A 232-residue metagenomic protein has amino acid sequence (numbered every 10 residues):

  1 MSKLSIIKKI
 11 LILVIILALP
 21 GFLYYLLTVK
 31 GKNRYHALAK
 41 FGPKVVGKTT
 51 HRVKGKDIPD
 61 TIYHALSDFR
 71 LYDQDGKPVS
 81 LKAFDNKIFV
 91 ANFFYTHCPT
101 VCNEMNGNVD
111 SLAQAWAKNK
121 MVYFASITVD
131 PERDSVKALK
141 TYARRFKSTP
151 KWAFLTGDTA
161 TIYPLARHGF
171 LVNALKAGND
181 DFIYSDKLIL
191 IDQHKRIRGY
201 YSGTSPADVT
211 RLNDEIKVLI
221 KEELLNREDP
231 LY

Functional and structural regions predicted by a protein language model:
M1-A65: N-terminal targeting signals for export/organelle localization
L66-S67, F89, S185-K187: Short loop/turn microsegments at loop-to-beta-strand junctions
R70-L71, L190: Hydrophobic beta-strand positions
D75-K77, R196: Residue-level signal for well-ordered, solvent-exposed loop/turn and beta-edge residues enriched in charged/polar side
V79-V109, A125: Short active-site neighborhood of thiol/selenol oxidoreductases, capturing the structured segment around
M105-L165: Structural microenvironment flanking redox-active thiols in thiol-disulfide oxidoreductases
K151-W152, Y163, R167-A177, F182-I189: Structural micro-motif
G178-Y232: Thiol-/selenol-based redox modules, centered on thioredoxin-like and closely related oxidoreductase domains
